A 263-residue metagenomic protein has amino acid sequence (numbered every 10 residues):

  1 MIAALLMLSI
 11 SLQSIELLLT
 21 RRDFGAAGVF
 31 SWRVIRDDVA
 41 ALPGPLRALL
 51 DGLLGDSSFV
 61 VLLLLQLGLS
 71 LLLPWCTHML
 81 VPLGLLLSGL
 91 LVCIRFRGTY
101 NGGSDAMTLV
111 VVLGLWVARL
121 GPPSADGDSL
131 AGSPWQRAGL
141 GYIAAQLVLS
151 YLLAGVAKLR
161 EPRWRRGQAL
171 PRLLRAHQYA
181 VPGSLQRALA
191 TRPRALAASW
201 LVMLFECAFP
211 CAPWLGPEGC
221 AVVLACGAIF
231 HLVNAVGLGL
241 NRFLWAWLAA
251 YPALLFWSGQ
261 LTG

Functional and structural regions predicted by a protein language model:
M1-G263: Alpha-helical membrane-anchoring segments
